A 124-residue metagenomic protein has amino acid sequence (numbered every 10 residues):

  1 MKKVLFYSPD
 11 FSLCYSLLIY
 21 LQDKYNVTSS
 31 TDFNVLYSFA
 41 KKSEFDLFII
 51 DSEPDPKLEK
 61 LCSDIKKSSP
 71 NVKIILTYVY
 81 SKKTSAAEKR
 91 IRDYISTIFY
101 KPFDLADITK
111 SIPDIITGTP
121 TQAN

Functional and structural regions predicted by a protein language model:
M1-F11, L17, F48: Conserved acidic segment of CheY-like receiver
D10-S29: Two-component/phosphorelay signaling modules centered on CheY-like receiver
T31-L47: Acidic, metal-coordinating helix/loop segments flanking the phosphotransfer/catalytic sites of two-component signaling
D46-S69, S81-S85: Conserved phosphotransfer microenvironments
T77-V79: Hydrophobic/aromatic residues positioned on beta-strands within the core alpha/beta folds
F103-I112: C-terminal output helix
P113-N124: The C-terminal output helix
